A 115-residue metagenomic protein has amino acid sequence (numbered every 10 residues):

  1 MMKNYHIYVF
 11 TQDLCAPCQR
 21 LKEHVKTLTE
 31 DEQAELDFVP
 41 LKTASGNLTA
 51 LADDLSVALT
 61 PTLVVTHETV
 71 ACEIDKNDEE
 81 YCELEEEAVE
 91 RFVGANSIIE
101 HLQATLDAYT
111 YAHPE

Functional and structural regions predicted by a protein language model:
M1-A34: Local sequence-structure signature of Cys/Sec-based thiol-disulfide redox active-site neighborhoods
F10-T11, Q33-L48, L59: Thiol-based oxidoreductase modules, predominantly thioredoxin-like and allied folds used for disulfide exchange
L14-P17, S45, I98: Alpha-helix N-cap/loop-to-helix initiation residues
K22-V25, D53, E79: Short, glycine/charged-enriched secondary-structure capping and boundary segments
A44-D54, T69: Short, intrinsically disordered low-complexity segments
A52-T66: Structural micro-motif
V65-E115: Non-catalytic, surface beta->alpha helical segment in thiol-disulfide oxidoreductase systems
